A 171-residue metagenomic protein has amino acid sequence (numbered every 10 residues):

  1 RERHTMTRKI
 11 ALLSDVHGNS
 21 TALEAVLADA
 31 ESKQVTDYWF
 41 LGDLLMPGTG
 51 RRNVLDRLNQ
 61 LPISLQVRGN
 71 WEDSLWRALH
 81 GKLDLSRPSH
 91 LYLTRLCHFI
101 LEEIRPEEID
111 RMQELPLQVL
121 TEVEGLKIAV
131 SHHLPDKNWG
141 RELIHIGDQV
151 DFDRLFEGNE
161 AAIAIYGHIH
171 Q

Functional and structural regions predicted by a protein language model:
E2-L61: N-terminal active-site segment of His-dependent metallophosphoesterases
M6-A11, L120-A129: Beta-strand-turn-beta hairpins that frame and shape the catalytic cleft of phosphate-ester-processing enzymes
L13-S14, Y38-D43, P47, L65-N70 (+2 more regions): Active-site neighborhood of phospho(di)ester-bond hydrolases with catalytic His/Asp-centered motifs
H17-A22, M46-T49, W71-W76, K137 (+1 more regions): Active-site environment of divalent metal-dependent phosphoester hydrolases
A30-V35, E122-E124, E157-E160: Glycine-rich phosphate-binding loop signature in dinucleotide/nucleotide-binding domains
V54-R57, L61-L120, L143-E160: Active-site neighborhood of divalent metal-dependent phosphoester bond hydrolases
E124-L126, S131-L134, G167-H170: Short, well-ordered beta-to-alpha junction loops that form the rim of enzyme active sites and present histidine/acidic
S131-L134, W139-H145: A short secondary-structure junction signal
